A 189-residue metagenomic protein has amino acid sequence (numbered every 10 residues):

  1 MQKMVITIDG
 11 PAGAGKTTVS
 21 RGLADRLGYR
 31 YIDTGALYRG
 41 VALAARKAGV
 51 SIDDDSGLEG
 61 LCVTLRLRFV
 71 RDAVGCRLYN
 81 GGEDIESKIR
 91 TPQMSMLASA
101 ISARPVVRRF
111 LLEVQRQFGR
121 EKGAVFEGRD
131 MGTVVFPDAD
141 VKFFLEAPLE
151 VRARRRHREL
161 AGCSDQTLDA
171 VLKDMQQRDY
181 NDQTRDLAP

Functional and structural regions predicted by a protein language model:
I6-I8: Hydrophobic anchor at the beta1->P-loop junction of P-loop NTPases
A12: The conserved Walker
K16: Conserved lysine of the Walker
V19: Hydrophobic positions on the alpha1 helix immediately C-terminal to the Walker A/P-loop
D25-P92: N-terminal phosphate/diphosphate-binding loop that engages ATP/GTP or pyrophosphate donors across diverse enzyme folds
V70, Q115-K122, R129-V134, D138 (+1 more regions): Small-molecule kinase domains that catalyze NTP-dependent phosphoryl transfer to phosphate-bearing small molecules
S95-V106, E159-D165: Flexible beta-alpha connector loops of hexameric P-loop NTPases
P137-R158, D169-D174: Conserved phosphate-donor/acceptor-positioning beta-strand/loop module used by diverse small-molecule
